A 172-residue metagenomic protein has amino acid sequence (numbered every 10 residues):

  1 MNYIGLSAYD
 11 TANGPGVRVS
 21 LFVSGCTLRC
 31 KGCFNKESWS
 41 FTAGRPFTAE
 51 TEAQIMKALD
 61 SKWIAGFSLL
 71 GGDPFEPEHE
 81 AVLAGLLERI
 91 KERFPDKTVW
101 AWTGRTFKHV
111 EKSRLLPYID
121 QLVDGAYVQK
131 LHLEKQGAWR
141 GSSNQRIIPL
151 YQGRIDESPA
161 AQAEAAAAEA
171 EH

Functional and structural regions predicted by a protein language model:
M1-L6, V17, N35-V99, F107-K112: Conserved Radical SAM active-site core
N2-R29: N-terminal pre-triad scaffold of radical SAM enzymes
S7, V123-A126, Y151: Residues at the C-termini of beta-strands that transition into short coil/loop
T11, F75, F107, K130 (+1 more regions): Surface-exposed, flexible loop/turn segments at secondary-structure boundaries
G71, T103-R105, G125-Y127: Short secondary-structure boundary segments
P77-L83, E88-K91, H132-H172: P-loop/Walker A phosphate-binding loop and immediately adjacent motor/lid segment at beta-alpha junctions
D120: Receiver (REC) domain switch/active-site residues of two-component response regulators
